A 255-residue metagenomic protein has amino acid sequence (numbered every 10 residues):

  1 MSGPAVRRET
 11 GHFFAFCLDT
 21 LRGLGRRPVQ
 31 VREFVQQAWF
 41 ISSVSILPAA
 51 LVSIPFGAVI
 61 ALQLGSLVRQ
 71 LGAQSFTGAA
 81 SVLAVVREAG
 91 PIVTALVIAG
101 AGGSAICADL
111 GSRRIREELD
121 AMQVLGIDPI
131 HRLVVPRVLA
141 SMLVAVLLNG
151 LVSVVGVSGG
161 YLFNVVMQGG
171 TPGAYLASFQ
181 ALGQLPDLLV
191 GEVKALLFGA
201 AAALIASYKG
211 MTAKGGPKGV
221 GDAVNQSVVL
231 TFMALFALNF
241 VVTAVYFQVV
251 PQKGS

Functional and structural regions predicted by a protein language model:
S2-R32, K209-K214: Short, membrane-interfacial amphipathic segments enriched in basic
W39-V93, V97: Active-site cofactor/substrate anionic-group-binding motifs, chiefly glycine- and Lys/Arg-rich phosphate-binding loops
S42, I46, A50, A89 (+5 more regions): Selective transmembrane-helix segments that form parts of the transport pathway or gating/packing helices in multipass
L51-A58, M142, V146, G150 (+7 more regions): Generic alpha-helical transmembrane segments of integral inner-membrane proteins, especially permease/transport modules
Q63-R87, S153-L196, I205-V224, V245-S255: Membrane-interfacial helix-loop-helix connectors in multipass membrane proteins
T77-D120, I205: Hydrophobic alpha-helical transmembrane segments of multi-pass membrane transport proteins
S81, V85, L125, P129-L143 (+1 more regions): Short hydrophobic alpha-helical segments within the ABC transporter permease transmembrane module
L110-V135, P217-V220: Short cytoplasmic-facing helical segments at TM-TM junctions of multi-pass membrane proteins
